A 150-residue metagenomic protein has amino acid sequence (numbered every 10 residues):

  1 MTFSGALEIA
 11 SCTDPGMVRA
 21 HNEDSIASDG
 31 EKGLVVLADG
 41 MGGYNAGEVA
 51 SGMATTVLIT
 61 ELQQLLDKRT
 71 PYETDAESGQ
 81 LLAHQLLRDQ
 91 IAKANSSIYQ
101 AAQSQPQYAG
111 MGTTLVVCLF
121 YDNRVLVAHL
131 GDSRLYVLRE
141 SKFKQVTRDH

Functional and structural regions predicted by a protein language model:
M1-H150: PP2C/PPM-type serine/threonine phosphatase catalytic domain
